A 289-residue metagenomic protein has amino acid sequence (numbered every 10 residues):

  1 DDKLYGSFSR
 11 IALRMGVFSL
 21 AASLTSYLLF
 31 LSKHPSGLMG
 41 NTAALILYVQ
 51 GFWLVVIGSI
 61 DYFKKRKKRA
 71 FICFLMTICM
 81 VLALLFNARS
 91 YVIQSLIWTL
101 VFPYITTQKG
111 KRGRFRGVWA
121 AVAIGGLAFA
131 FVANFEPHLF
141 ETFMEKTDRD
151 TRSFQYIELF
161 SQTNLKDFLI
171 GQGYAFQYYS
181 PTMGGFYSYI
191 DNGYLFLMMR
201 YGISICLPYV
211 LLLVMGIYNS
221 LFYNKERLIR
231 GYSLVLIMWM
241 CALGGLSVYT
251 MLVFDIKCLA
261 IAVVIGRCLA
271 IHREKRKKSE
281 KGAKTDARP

Functional and structural regions predicted by a protein language model:
D1-E141, E158, P181, G185-R276: Hydrophobic transmembrane helix bundles of membrane-integrated enzymes that assemble and modify cell-envelope
Y62-F63, K146-S153: A short, flexible low-complexity segment enriched in Lys/Arg and Gly/Pro that occurs in N-terminal basic tails
D150-F160, F168-F186, G193: Glycine- and aromatic-enriched periplasmic loops at the membrane-periplasm interface of multi-pass inner-membrane
K275-P289: Short, intrinsically disordered terminal tails adjacent to the first/last structured region
